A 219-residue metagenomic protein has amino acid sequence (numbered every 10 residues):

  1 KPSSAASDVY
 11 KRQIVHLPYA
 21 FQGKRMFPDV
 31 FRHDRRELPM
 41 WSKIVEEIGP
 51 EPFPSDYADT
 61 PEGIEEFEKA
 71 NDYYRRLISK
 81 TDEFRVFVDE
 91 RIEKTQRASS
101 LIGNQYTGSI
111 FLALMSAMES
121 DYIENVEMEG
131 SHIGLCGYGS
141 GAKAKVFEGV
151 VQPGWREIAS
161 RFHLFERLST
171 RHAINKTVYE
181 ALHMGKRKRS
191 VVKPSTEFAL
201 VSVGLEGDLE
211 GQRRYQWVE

Functional and structural regions predicted by a protein language model:
K1-A6: Single conserved hydrophobic/aromatic residue that forms the stacking wall/gate of nucleotide- or nucleobase-binding
Y10-E219: Claisen-condensing/thiolase-fold acyl-transfer catalytic domains that form or cleave C-C bonds in fatty acid
